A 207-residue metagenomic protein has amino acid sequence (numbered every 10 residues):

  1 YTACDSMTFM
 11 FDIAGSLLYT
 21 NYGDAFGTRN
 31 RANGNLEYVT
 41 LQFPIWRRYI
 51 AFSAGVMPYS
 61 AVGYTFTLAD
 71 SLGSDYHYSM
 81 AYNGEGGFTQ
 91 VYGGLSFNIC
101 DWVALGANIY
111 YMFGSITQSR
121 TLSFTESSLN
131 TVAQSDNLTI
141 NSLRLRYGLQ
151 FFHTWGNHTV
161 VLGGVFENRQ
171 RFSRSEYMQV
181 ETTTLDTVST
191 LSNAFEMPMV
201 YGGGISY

Functional and structural regions predicted by a protein language model:
Y1-Y207: Subset of outer-membrane beta-barrel
